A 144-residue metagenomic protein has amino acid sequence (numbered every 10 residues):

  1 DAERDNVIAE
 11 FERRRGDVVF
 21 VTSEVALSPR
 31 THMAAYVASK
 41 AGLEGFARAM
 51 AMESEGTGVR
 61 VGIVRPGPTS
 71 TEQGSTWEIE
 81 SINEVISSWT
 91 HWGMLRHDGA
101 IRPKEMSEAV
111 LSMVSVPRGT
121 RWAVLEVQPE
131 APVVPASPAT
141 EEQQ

Functional and structural regions predicted by a protein language model:
D1-R14: A short helix-coil junction within the Rossmann-fold of NAD(P)-dependent oxidoreductases
F11, S28, A49-V59: Active-site-adjacent segment of SDR/Rossmann-fold oxidoreductases
S23: Residue(s) in the substrate-gating loop at a strand-loop-helix junction that position the organic substrate next
R30-A34, D98: Active-site loop immediately N-terminal to the catalytic Tyr-X3-Lys motif of short-chain dehydrogenase/reductase
S39: Active-site helix of classical SDR
R60-S70: Conserved SDR Rossmann-fold cofactor-binding beta-strand/turn motif
I63, I82-A136, T140: C-terminal helical subdomain
P68-I79, P138: Short beta-loop-alpha junction of Rossmann-like oxidoreductase domains
